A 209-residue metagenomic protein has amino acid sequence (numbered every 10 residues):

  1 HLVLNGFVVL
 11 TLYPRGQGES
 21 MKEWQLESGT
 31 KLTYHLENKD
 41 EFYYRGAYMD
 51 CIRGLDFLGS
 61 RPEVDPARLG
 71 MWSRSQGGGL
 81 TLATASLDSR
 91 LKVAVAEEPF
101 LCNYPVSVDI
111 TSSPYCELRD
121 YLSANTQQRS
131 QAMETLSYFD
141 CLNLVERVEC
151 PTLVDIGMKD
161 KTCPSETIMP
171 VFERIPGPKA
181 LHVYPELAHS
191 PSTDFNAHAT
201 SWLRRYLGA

Functional and structural regions predicted by a protein language model:
H1-M49: Cap/lid segment of the alpha/beta-hydrolase catalytic domain
K31-S75: Gly/Ser-rich "nucleophile elbow"/oxyanion-hole loop immediately N-terminal to the catalytic nucleophile in hydrolases
G59, W72, G78-S89, A94 (+1 more regions): Short glycine-enriched nucleophile-adjacent loop and the immediately C-terminal alpha-helix near the catalytic center
L82-Q128, V183, P191: Hydrolase active-site cap/lid region
V148, V154-I156, D160: Short beta-strand/loop motif that positions the catalytic acidic residue of the alpha/beta-hydrolase fold
C150, P164-E173: Short alpha-helix in the alpha/beta-hydrolase fold that links the catalytic acid
M158-C163, H189-S190: Acidic catalytic loop of the alpha/beta-hydrolase fold
M169-A209: C-terminal catalytic histidine-bearing segment of alpha/beta-hydrolase fold enzymes
